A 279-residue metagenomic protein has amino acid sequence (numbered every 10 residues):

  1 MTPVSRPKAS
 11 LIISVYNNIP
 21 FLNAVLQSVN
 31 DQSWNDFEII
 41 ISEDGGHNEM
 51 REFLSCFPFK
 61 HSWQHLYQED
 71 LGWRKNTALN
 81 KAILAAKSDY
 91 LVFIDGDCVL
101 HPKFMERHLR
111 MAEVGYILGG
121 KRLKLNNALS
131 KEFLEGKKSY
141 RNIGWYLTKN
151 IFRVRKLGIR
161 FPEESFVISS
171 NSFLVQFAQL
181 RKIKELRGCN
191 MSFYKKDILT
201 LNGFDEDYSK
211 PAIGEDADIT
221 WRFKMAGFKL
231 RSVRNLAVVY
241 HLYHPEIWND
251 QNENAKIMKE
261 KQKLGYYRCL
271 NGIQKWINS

Functional and structural regions predicted by a protein language model:
P7-S10, E38, D218: Cell-envelope/extracellular polymer assembly enzymes that use nucleotide-activated donors
Q27-D36: Short, acidic, metal-binding catalytic loop of nucleotide-sugar glycosyltransferases
N35, E43-F53, C98: A conserved acidic beta->alpha catalytic loop
D36-G46, Q64-E69: Short beta-strand/loop segment that forms part of the nucleotide-sugar
E69-A86, K103: Glycine-rich, basic loop-to-helix element that forms the pyrophosphate-binding segment of sugar-nucleotide handling
L91: Short aromatic/hydrophobic "clamp" motif used to bind/position activated sugar donors
K103-R153: Conserved donor NDP-sugar-binding/catalytic core segment of glycosyltransferases
E185-N202, S209-F228: A short, conserved alpha-helix in the catalytic core of glycosyltransferases
